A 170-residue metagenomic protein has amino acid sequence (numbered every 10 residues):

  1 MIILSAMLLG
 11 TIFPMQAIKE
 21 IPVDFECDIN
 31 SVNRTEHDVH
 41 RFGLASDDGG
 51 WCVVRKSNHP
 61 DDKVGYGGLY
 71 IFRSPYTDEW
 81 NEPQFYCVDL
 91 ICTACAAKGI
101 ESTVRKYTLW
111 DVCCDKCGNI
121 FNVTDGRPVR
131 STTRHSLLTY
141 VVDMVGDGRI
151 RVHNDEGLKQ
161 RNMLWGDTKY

Functional and structural regions predicted by a protein language model:
M1-I21: Bacterial Sec-dependent N-terminal signal peptides
Q16-R105, L138-Y170: N-terminal pre-ligand scaffold of iron-sulfur
T93, C114-D115: Cys/His/Pro-rich metal-binding microdomains
A96-A97, G118-F121: Detector for the c-type heme attachment site
Y107-V112: Cys/His-rich short segments
I120-T133: Short metal-binding segments enriched for Cys and/or His
